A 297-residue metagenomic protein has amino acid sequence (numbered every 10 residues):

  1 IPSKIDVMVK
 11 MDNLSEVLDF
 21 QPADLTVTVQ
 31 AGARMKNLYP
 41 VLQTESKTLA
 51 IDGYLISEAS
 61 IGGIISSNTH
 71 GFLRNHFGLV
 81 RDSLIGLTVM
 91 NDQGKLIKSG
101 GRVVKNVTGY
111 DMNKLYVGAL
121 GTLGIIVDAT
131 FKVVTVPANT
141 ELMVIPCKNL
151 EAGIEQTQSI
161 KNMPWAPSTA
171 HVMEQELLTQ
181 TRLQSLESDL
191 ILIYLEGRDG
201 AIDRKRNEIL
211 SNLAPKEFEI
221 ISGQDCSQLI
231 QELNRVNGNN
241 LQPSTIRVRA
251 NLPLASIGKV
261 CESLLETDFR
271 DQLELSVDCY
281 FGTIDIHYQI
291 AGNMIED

Functional and structural regions predicted by a protein language model:
P2-L14: Glycine-rich loop at the start of a catalytic domain that most often binds anionic cofactors/ligands
M11-S57, T69-R102, T135-P146, E151: N-terminal glycine-rich flavin-associated loop
G32, I193, I286-Y288: Residue-level signal for inorganic ion chemistry
N37, L150-E155, D199-N207, S256-S263 (+1 more regions): Short, conserved charged micro-motifs
A50, A166-H171, D271-V277: A short linear hydrophobic-aromatic micro-motif
G63: Beta-strand-loop-alpha "switch" segments that mediate conformational coupling across diverse proteins
S66, I85-I246: C-terminal substrate-binding/cap subdomain adjacent to the FAD-binding core in PCMH-type and related FAD-linked
R235-D297: Substrate-recognition/cap regions that form aromatic- and gly/pro-loop-enriched pockets for small-molecule ligands
